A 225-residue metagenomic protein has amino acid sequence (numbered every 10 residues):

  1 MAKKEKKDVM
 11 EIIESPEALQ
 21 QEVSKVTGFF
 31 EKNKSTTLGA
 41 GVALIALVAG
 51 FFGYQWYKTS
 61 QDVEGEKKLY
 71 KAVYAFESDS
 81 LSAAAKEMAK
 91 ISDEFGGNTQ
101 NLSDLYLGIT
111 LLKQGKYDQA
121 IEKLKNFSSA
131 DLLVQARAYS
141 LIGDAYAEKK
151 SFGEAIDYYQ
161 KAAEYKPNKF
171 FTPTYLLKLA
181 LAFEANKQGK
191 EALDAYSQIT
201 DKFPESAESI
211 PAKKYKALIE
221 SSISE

Functional and structural regions predicted by a protein language model:
A2-A43: N-terminal positive-inside, membrane-proximal cytosolic segments immediately preceding the first
T36, I91-N101, S128-A136, A162-T172 (+1 more regions): Short solvent-exposed coil/turn linkers within tandem alpha-helical repeat scaffolds
L81-S82, Y117, F152, G189: TPR-repeat structural position
